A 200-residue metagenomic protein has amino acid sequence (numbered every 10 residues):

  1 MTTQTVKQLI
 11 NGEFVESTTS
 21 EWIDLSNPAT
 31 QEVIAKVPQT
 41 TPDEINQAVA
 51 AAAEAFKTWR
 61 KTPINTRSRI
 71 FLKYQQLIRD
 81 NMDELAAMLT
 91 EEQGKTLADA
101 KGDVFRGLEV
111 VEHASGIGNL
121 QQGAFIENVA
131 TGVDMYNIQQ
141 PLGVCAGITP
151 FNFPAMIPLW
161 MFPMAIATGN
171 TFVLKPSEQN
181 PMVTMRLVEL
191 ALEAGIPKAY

Functional and structural regions predicted by a protein language model:
M1-K36, R69, G123-T149: Terminal low-complexity tails and localization/encapsulation signals of metabolic enzymes
T18, M88, G195: Residues that scaffold the ATP/ADP-binding catalytic core of kinase and kinase-like folds
S20, I78, A100, P154 (+1 more regions): Charged, low-complexity surface patches
S26, D43, Q47, T62 (+6 more regions): An amphipathic alpha-helix/helix-turn recognition signal
E32-L120: Glycine-rich loop-to-alpha-helix module at the N-terminal edge of alpha/beta enzyme cores
A124-Y200: Rossmann-like NAD(P) dinucleotide-binding subdomain of oxidoreductase/dehydrogenase enzymes
